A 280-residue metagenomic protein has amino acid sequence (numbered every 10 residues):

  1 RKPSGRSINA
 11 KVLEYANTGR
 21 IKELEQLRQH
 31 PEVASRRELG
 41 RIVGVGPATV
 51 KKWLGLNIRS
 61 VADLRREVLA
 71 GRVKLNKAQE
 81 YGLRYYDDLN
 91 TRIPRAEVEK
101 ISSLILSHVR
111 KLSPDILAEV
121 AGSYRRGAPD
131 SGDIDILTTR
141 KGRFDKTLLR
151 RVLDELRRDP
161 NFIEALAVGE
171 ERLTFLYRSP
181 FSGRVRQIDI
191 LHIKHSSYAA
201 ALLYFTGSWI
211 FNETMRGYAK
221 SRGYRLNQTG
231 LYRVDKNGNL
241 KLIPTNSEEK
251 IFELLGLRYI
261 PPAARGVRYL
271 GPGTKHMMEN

Functional and structural regions predicted by a protein language model:
R1-I134, T138-E171, A199, S221-T229 (+3 more regions): Accessory alpha-helical DNA-binding modules that contact the DNA backbone or grooves
R6, S182-G183: Extracellular interaction modules
I136-T138, F175, I190: Preference for bulky hydrophobic residues occupying beta-strand positions in well-ordered beta-sheet regions
T139, E279-N280: An N-terminally biased module of ancient metal coordination in phosphate/nucleic-acid-related enzymes
L176-F181: Active-site beta-strand termini and strand-to-loop segments that position acidic
R184, D189-E279: Catalytic cores of NTP-dependent nucleotidyl/adenyl transfer enzymes across multiple folds
